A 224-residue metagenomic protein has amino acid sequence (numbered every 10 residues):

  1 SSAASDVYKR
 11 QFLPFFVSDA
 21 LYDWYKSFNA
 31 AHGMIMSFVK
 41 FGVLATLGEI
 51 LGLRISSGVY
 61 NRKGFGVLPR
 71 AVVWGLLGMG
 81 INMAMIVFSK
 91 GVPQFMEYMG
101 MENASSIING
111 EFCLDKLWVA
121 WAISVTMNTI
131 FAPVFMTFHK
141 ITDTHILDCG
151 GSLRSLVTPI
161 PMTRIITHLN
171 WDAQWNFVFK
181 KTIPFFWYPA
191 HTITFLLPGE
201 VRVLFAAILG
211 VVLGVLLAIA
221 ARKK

Functional and structural regions predicted by a protein language model:
A3-Y8: Short, small-residue-biased leader/transition segments that mark boundaries at the very start of proteins
K9-D23: Alpha-helical transmembrane segments of multi-pass membrane proteins
K26-T46: Loop-to-helix transition at the N-terminal end of transmembrane alpha-helices
S56-V87: Hydrophobic/aromatic-rich structural module bridging two neighboring secondary-structure elements via a short loop
V67-M79, I107-F131: Alpha-helical membrane-spanning segments of integral membrane proteins, especially the hydrophobic core of TM bundles
G78-M99, W121-L153: Transmembrane alpha-helix/helix-exit interface in multi-pass inner-membrane proteins
V92-W118, C149-P161: Membrane-interface interhelical connector segments
F185-T194: Hydrophobic, membrane-inserted alpha-helices
